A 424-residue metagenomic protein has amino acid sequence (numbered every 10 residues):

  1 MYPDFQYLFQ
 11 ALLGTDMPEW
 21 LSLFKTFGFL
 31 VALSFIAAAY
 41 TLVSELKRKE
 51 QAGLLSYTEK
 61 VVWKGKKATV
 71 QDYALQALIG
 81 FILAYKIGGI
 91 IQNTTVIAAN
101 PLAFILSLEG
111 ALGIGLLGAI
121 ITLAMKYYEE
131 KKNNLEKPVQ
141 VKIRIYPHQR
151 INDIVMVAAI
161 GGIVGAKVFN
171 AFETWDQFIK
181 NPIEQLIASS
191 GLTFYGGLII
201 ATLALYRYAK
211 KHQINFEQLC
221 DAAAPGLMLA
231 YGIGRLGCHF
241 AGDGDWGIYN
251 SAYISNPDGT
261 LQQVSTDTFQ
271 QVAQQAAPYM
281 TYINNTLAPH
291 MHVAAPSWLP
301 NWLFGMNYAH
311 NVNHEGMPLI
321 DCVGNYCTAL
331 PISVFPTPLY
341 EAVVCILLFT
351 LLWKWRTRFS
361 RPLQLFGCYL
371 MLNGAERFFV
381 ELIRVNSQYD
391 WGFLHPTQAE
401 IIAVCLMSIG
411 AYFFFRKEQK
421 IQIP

Functional and structural regions predicted by a protein language model:
M1-P424: A feature for loop-to-transmembrane-helix boundaries and adjacent hydrophobic helices in multi-pass integral membrane
